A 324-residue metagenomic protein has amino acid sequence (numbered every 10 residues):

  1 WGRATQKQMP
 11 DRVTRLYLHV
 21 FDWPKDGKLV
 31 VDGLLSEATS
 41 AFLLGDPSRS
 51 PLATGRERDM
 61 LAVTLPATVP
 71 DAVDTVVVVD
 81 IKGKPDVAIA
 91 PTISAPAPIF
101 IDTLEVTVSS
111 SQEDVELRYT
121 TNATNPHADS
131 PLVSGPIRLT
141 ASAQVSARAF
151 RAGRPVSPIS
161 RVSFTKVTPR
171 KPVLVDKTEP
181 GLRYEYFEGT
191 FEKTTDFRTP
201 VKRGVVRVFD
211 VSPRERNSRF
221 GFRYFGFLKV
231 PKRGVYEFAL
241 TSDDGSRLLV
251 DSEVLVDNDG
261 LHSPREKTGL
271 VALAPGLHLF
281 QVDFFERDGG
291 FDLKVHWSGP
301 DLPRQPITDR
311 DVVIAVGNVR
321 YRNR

Functional and structural regions predicted by a protein language model:
W1-I93: Mature catalytic domains of secreted/periplasmic carbohydrate-active enzymes
P24, L34-A38, S110-E116, T241-G245: Short proline/glycine-enriched turn/loop motifs at strand-loop junctions of beta-rich domains
G27, T140-A143, K232-F238, A274-L277: Short tyrosine-centred short linear motifs in exposed loops/low-complexity segments
A41, L117-Y119, S246-L248, L293: Short beta-strand elements bearing conserved aromatic residues within extracellular beta-rich modules
G83-L182, F191, T195, T199-R223 (+5 more regions): Short, compositionally stereotyped local motifs that mark structural "simplifiers"
V108-S110, L228-V230, G234-L248, F280: Aromatic-lined ligand-binding clefts that engage carbohydrates, nucleic acids, or primary amines
A239-D257, K294-W297: Short, surface-exposed beta-strand/strand-loop-strand elements in extracellular ectodomains
Q281-G290: Short beta-strand-plus-loop segments that form exposed binding edges in beta-rich domains
